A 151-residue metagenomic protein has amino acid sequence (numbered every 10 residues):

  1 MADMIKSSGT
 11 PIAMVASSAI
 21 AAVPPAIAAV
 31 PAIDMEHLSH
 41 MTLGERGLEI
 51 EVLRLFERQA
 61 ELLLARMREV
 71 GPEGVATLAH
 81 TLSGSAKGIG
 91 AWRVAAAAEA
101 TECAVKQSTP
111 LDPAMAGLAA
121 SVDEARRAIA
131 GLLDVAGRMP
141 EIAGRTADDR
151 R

Functional and structural regions predicted by a protein language model:
M1-P25, A147-R151: C-terminal compact regulatory domains
A21, A26-M35: Polybasic, low-complexity association/targeting segments
I27, L133-R151: Short, charged, intrinsically disordered terminal tails
P31-T81, G88, L111-L133, R151: Long, amphipathic alpha-helical coiled-coil segments characteristic of histidine-phosphotransfer scaffolds
V75, V94-A95: Solenoid-repeat scaffolds in large eukaryotic assemblies
A79, A86, A98-T101, V105 (+2 more regions): Hydrophobic helical segment of the DHp/HisKA dimerization and phosphotransfer domain in two-component histidine
A96, S108, A128, L132-M139: Short, polar/charged, Gly/Pro-enriched helix-capping and turn/loop motifs at alpha-helix termini and inter-helix linkers
